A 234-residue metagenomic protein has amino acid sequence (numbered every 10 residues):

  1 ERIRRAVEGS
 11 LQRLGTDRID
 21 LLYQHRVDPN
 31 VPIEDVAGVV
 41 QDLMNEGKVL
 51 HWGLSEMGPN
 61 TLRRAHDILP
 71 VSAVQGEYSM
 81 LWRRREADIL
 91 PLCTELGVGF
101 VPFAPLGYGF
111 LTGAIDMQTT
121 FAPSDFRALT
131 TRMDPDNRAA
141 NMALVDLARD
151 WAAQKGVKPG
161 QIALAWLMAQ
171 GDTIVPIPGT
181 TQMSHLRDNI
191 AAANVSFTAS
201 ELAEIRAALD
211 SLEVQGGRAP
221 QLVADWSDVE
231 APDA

Functional and structural regions predicted by a protein language model:
E1-R84, D88: Glycine/proline-rich, positively charged, aromatic-decorated active-site loop/lid region on the catalytic face
S10, I19, P32, W52 (+7 more regions): Conserved, mostly hydrophobic/aromatic
T16, K48-H51, R149-A165: Acyl activation and transfer enzymes in specialized metabolism, enriched for ANL adenylate-forming modules
V40, E86-C93, R149, L164: Short amphipathic alpha-helical segments and helix-helix/interface helices
K48, H66-V74, T94-V101, D172-I174: Glycine-enriched alpha-helix->loop->beta-strand junction motifs that scaffold or abut catalytic
G58, Y78-W82, A104-L111, W166 (+1 more regions): Glycine-rich beta-alpha junction loops
R85-P123, K158: Aromatic-lined glycan-binding groove of carbohydrate-active enzymes
E95, P123-D150, Q154, A169 (+2 more regions): Terminal-tail/helix-coil boundary detector
